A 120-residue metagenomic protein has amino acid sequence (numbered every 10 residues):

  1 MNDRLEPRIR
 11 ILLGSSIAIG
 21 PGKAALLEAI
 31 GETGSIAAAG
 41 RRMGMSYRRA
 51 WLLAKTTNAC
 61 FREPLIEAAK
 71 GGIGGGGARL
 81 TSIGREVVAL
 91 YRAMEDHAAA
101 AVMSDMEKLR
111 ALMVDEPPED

Functional and structural regions predicted by a protein language model:
N2-S15: Short, Lys/Arg-enriched N-terminal segment that forms or immediately precedes the first helix of a structured domain
I17-L27: Short alpha-helical elements of helix-turn-helix
I30-G40: Short helix-boundary/capping micro-motifs
G44-S46: Central "turn" residue of the DNA-binding helix-turn-helix
A59-P64: Residue cluster at the C-terminal edge of the helix-turn-helix DNA-binding motif
A68-Y91: Basic, amphipathic "hinge/linker" alpha-helix immediately C-terminal to the N-terminal HTH DNA-binding motif
V87-L109: Alpha-helical linker/hinge and terminal dimerization helices associated with HTH transcriptional regulators
S104-D120: C-terminal regulatory/oligomerization modules of transcriptional regulators
